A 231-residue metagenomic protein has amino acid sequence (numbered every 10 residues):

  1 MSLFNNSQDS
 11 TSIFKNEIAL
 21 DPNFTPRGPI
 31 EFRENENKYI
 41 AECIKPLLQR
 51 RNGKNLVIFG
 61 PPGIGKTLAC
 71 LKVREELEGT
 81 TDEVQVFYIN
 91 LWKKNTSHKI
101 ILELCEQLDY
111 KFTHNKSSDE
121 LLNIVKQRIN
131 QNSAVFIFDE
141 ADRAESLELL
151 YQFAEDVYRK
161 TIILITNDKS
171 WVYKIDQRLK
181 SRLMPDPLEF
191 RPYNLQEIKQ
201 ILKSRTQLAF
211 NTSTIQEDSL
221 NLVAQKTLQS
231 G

Functional and structural regions predicted by a protein language model:
M1-N52: A short, basic N-terminal segment
Q8-D21, C70, R74, W92-S204 (+1 more regions): Mid-core helix/loop region of P-loop NTP-binding domains shared across ATPases and GTPases
P29-R33, G63, N90-K94, R191: Amphipathic alpha-helical protein-protein interaction segments
R50-G53, T80-V84, Q131, I215: Short helix-terminating capping/connector loops at secondary-structure junctions
R50-K72: Walker A/P-loop nucleotide-binding motif
G53-V57, V86, S133-V135, T161: Residue-level preference for the first positions of well-ordered beta-strands
N55-V57, G79-K93, D186: Conserved catalytic segments around the Walker B and adjacent sensor/switch elements of P-loop NTPase domains
A69, L77-T80: A broadly used, surface-exposed interaction patch
